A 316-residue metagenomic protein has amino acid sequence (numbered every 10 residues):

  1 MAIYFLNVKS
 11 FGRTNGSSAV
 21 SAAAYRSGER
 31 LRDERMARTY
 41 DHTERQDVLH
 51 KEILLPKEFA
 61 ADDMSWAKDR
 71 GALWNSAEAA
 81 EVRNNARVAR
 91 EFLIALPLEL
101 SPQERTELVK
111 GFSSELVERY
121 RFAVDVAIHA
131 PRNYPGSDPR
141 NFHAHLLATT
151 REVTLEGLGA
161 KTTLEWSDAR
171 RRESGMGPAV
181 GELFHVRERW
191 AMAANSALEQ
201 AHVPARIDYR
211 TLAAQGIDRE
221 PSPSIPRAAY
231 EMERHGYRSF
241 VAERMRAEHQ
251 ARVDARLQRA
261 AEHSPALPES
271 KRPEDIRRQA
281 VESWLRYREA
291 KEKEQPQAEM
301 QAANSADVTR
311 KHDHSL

Functional and structural regions predicted by a protein language model:
M1-L316: N-terminal nicking endonuclease/strand-transfer module with a His-rich metal-binding environment and a catalytic Tyr
